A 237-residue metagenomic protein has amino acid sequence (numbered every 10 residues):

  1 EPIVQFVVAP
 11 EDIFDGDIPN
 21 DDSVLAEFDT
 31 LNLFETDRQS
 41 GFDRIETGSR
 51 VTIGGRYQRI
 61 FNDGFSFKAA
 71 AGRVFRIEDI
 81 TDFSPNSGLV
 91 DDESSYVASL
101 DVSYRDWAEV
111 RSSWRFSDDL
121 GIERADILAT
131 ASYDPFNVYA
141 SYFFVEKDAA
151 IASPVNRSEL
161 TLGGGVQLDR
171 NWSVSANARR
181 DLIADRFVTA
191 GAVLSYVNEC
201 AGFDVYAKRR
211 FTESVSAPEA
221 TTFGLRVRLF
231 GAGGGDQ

Functional and structural regions predicted by a protein language model:
E1-Q237: Outer-membrane beta-barrel translocator/pore domains, especially the C-terminal barrels of Gram-negative outer-membrane
